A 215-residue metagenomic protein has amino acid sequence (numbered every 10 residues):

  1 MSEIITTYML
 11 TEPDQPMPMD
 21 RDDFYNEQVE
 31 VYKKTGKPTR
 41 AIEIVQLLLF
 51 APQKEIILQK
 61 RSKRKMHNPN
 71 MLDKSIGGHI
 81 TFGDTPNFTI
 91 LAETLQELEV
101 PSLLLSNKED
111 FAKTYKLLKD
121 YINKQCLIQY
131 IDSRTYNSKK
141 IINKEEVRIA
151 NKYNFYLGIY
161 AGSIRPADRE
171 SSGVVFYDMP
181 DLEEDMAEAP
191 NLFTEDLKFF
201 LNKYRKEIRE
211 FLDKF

Functional and structural regions predicted by a protein language model:
M1-Q46, P52: Acidic, metal-coordinating catalytic segment for phosphate/diphosphate chemistry, firing primarily on the Nudix
E3, E93-E97, E170: Acidic-residue sensor for enzyme active/binding pockets
P16-D20, L58, P166: A sequence-level detector of short linear motifs
F24-K34, K108-L118, S138-E146: Low-complexity, polar-biased intrinsically disordered regions enriched in Pro/Ser/Thr/Gly
F24-V29, K65-N68, V174-V175: A short local loop/turn or secondary-structure capping micro-motif enriched for an aromatic residue
K34, P38-I42, L48-F50, K54-Q96 (+1 more regions): Conserved Nudix-box catalytic region and its N-terminal flanking loop in Nudix hydrolases and closely related
N70, I76, Y115-F215: Nudix hydrolase/Nudix homology domain
